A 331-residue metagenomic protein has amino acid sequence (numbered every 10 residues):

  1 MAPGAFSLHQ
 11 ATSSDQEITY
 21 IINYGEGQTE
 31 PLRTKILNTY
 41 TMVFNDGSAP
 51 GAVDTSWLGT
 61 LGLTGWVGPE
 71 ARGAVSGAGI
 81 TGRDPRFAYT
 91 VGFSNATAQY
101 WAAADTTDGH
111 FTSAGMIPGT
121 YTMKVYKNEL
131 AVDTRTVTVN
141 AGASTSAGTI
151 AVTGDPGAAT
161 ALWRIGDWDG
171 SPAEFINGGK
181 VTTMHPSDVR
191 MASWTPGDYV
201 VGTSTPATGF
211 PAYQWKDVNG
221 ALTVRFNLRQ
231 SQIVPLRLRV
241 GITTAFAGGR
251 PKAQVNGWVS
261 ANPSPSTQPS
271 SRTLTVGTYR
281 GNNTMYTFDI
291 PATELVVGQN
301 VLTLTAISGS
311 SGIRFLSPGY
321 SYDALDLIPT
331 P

Functional and structural regions predicted by a protein language model:
M1-G68: Beta-strand-rich recognition/accessory modules
G73-R83, G109-F111, G148-I150: A short, amphipathic beta-strand motif
G73-V75, T81-Q99, P118-G119: Short, ordered, surface-exposed loop/turn motifs in non-cytosolic proteins
N95-H110: Short, acidic Ser/Thr/Gly-rich low-complexity loop/linker segments typical of extracellular and cell-surface proteins
G109, G119-E129, A306: A short, solvent-exposed beta-strand micro-motif common in secreted/extracellular proteins
E129-G148, V152-D155: Structured interaction patches on ligand/partner-binding surfaces of diverse proteins
T149-T203: Compositionally biased low-complexity segments at domain edges in trafficked proteins and select soluble regulators
N219, N227-I233, G241-T330: Beta-strand-rich ligand-recognition modules
